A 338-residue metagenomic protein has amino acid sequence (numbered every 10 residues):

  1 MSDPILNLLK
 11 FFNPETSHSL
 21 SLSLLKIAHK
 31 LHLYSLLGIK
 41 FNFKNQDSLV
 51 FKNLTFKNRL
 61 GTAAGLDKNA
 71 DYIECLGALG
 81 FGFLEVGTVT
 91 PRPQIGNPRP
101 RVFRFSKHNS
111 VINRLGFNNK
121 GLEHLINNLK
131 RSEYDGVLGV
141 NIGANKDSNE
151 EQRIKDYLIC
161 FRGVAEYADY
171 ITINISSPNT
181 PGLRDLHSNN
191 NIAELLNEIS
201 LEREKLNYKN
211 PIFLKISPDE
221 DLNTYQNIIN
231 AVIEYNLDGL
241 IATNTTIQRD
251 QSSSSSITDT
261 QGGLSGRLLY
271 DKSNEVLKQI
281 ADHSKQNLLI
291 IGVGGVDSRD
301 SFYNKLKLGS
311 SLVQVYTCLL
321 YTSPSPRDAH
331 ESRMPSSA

Functional and structural regions predicted by a protein language model:
N13, T62, L84, L125 (+4 more regions): Conserved, mostly hydrophobic/aromatic
L22, A28-H29, L33-N42, S177-N191 (+1 more regions): Glycine/Thr-rich beta-alpha phosphate-binding loop at enzyme active sites
T55-G61, D135-G139, L206-I216, H283-G292: Short beta-strand/loop segments at the ligand-binding rim of alpha/beta enzyme cores
A64-D67, I216-D221, L289-D300: Glycine-rich beta-to-alpha transition loops that act as phosphate-gripper elements at the mouths of alpha/beta enzyme
I73, L222-A231, D297-L308: Catalytic cores of alpha/beta
Q94-Y134: A gly/proline- and charged-residue-enriched helix-loop-helix capping module
K146-Y157, I216-I233: Active-site glycine- and acidic-residue-rich loops that bind and position anionic ligands or nucleotide-like cofactors
Y321-P326: Conserved small/polar residues in nucleotide/adenosyl-binding loops
